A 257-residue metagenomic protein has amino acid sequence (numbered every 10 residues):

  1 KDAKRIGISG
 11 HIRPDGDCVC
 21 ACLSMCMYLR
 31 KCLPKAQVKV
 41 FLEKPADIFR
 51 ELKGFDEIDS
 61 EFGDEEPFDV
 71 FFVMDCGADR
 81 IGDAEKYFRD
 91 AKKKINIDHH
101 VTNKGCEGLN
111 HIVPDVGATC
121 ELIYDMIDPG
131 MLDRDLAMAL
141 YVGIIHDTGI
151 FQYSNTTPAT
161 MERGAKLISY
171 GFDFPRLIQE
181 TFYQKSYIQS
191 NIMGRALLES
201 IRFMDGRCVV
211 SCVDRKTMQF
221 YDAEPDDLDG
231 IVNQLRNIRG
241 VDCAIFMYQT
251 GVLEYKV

Functional and structural regions predicted by a protein language model:
K1, R80, Y87-K94, P114-I123: An acidic intrinsically disordered interaction segment
K1-G16, C20-R50, E57-F68, T148-V257: Hydrophobic helix-and-loop "lid/oligomerization" segment in the mid-to-C-terminal part of catalytic domains
S9, R13, V73, N96-I97 (+1 more regions): Generic enzyme active-site microenvironment
Y28-K31, Y87-I95, D128-P129, P158-A159: A glycine- and small-aliphatic-rich helix-loop capping segment at beta-alpha/alpha-beta transitions that lines
E51-L109: Active-site cofactor/cluster-binding pocket
E61-F62, D83-K86, N110-V113, G130-M131 (+2 more regions): A generic local secondary-structure boundary/capping motif
G63-E66, K86-R89, N103-K104, L132-R134 (+3 more regions): Solvent-exposed alpha-helices and their adjacent loops that cap or buttress functional pockets in soluble metabolic
H99-R163: Short alpha-helices
